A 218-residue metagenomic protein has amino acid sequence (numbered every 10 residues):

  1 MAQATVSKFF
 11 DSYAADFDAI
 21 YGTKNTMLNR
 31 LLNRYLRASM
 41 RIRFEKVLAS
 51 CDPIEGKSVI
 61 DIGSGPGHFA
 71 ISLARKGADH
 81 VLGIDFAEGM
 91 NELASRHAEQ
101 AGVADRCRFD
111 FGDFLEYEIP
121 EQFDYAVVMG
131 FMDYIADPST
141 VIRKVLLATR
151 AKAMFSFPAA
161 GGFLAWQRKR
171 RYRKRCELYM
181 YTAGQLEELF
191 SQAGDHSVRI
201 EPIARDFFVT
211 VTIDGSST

Functional and structural regions predicted by a protein language model:
M1-C51: Conserved class I S-adenosyl-L-methionine
G63-G65: Class I SAM-dependent methyltransferase "Motif I" SAM/SAH-binding loop
H68-A104, F111: Class I SAM-dependent methyltransferase SAM/SAH-binding core
Y125-A136: A short SAM/SAH-binding and catalytic strip from SAM-dependent methyltransferases
S139-A151: A short glycine-rich, Lys/Arg-flanked "PGG" loop and its adjoining helix->strand segment in the class I
R150-P158: Conserved beta-strand signature within the Rossmann-like core of class I S-adenosyl-L-methionine
P158-E177: Short, glycine-/aromatic-enriched active-site segment of Class I SAM-dependent methyltransferases
E177-G194: Short alpha-helix
